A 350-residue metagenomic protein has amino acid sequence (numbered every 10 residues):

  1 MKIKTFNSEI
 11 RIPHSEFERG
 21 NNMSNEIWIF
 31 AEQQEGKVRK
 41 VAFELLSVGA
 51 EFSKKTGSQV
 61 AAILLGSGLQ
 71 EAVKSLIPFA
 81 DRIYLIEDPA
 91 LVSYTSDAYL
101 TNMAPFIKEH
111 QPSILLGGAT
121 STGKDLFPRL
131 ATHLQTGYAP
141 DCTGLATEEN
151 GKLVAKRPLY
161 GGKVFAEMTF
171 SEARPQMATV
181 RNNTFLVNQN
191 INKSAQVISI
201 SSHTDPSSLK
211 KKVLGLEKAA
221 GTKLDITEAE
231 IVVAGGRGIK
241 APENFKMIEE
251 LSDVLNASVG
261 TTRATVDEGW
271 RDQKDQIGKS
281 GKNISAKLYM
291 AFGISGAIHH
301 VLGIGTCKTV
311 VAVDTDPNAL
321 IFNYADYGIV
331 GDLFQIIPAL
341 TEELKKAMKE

Functional and structural regions predicted by a protein language model:
M1-R19: Short, basic, low-complexity termini and linkers enriched in Ser/Thr/Gly/Pro that act as targeting/leader peptides
R19-E350: N-terminal glycine-rich FAD/FM-binding segment characteristic of electron-transfer flavoproteins
